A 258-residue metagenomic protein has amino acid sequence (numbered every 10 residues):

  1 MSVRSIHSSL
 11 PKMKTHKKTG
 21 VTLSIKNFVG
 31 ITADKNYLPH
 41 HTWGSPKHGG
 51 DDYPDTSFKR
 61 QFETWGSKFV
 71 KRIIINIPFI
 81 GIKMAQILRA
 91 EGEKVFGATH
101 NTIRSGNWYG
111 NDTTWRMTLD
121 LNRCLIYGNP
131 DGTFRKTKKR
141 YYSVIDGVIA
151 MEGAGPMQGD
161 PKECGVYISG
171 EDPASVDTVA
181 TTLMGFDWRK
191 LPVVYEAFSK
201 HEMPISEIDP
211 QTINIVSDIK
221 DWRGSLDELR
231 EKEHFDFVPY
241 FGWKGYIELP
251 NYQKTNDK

Functional and structural regions predicted by a protein language model:
M1-K258: Extended, low-polarity segments enriched in aliphatic/aromatic residues
